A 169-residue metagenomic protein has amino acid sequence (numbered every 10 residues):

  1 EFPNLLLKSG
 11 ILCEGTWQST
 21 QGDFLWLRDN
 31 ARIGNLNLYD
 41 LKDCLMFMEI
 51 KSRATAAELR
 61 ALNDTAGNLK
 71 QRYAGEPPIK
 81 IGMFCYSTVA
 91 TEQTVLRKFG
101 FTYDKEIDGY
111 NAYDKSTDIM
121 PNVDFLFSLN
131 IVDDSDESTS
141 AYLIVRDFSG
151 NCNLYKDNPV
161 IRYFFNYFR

Functional and structural regions predicted by a protein language model:
E1-R169: Intrinsically disordered, low-complexity Ser/Thr/Pro/Gly-rich regulatory segments
